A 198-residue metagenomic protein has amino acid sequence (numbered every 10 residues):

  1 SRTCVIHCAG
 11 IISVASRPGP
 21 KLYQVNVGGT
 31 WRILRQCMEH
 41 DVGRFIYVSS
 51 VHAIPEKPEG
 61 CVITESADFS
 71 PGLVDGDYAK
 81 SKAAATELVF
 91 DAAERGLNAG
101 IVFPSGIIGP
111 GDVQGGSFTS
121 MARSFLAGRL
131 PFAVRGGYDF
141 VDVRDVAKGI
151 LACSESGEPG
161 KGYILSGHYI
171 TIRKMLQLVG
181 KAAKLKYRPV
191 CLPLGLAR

Functional and structural regions predicted by a protein language model:
S1-G28, Q36: NAD(P)H-binding glycine-rich loop region in Rossmannoid oxidoreductase-like domains and their noncatalytic homologs
P20, V25-Y78: Conserved Rossmann-fold NAD(P)-dependent oxidoreductase catalytic core, especially the SDR/UDP-sugar
A53-P55, D77, L97-F118: Flexible, glycine-rich beta-alpha linker
F69-L73, S120-V141, D145, G157: A conserved pocket-lining segment of Rossmann-fold NAD(P)-dependent short-chain dehydrogenase/reductase
L73-F103: Active-site Tyr-X1-5-Lys
I101-P104, V134-A147, S156, G162 (+1 more regions): Conserved loop-to-helix N-cap of the C-terminal "lid" that shapes the substrate pocket in Rossmann-like
G149-R198: Mid/C-terminal beta-alpha module of Rossmann-like enzyme folds, strongest in SDR-family dehydrogenases/epimerases
